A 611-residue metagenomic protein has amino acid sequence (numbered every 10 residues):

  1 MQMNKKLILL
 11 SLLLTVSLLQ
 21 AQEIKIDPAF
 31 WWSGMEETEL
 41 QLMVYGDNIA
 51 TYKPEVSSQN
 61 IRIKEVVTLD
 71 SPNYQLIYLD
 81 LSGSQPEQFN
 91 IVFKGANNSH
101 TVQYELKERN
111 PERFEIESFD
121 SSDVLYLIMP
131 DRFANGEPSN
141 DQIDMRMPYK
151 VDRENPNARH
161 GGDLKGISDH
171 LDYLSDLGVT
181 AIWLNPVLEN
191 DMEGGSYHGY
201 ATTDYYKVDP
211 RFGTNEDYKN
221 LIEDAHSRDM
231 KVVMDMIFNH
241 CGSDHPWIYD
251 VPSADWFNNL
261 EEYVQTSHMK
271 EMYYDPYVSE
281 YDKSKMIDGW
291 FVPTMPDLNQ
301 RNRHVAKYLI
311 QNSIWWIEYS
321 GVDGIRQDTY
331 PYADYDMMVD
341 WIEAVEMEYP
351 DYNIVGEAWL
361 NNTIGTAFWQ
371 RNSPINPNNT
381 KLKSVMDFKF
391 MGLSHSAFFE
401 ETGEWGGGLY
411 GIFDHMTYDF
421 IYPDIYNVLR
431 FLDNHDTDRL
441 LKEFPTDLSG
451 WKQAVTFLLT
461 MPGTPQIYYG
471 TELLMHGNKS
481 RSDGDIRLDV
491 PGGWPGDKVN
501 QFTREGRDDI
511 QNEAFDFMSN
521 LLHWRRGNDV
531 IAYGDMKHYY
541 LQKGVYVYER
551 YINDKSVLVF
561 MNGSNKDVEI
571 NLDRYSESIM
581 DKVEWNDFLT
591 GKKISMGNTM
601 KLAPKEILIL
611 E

Functional and structural regions predicted by a protein language model:
L13-Q20: Hydrophobic h-region of N-terminal signal peptides that target proteins for export in Gram-negative bacteria
A21, N97-V124, S175, L473-M475 (+1 more regions): Carbohydrate-interacting/catalytic domains
Q22-A50, E108: Beta-strand/beta-sandwich contexts
T51-R62, D581-F588: Change to "...patches in solvent-exposed regions of secreted, membrane-anchored, or virion-exposed structural
L69-S118: Extended acidic/polar, glycine-enriched regions that form or flank non-catalytic beta-rich accessory modules
Y126, I182-L184, V232-M234, I325 (+3 more regions): Hydrophobic faces of well-ordered beta-strands that scaffold small-molecule active sites in alpha/beta enzyme cores
F133-I314, Y319, M338-E348, I364-T366 (+2 more regions): Substrate-binding/active-site clefts of carbohydrate-active enzymes
I222, H240, H245, Y249 (+11 more regions): Active-site-proximal helices and loops of the catalytic beta/alpha 8
